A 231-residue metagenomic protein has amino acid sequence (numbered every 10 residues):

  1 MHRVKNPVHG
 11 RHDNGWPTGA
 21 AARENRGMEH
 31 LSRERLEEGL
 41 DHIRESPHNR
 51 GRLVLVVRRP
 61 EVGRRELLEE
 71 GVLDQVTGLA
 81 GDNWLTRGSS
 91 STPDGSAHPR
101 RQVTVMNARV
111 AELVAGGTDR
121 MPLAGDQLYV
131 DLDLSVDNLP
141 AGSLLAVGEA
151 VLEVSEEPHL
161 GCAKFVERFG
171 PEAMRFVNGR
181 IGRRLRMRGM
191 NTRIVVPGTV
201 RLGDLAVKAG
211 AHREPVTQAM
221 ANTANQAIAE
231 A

Functional and structural regions predicted by a protein language model:
M1-G10: Extreme N-terminal basic, low-complexity initiation segments that serve as generic localization/processing leaders
H12-D13, E24: Short, positively charged and aromatic/hydrophobic N-terminal segments
G19-A231: Metal-cofactor-dependent catalytic cores
